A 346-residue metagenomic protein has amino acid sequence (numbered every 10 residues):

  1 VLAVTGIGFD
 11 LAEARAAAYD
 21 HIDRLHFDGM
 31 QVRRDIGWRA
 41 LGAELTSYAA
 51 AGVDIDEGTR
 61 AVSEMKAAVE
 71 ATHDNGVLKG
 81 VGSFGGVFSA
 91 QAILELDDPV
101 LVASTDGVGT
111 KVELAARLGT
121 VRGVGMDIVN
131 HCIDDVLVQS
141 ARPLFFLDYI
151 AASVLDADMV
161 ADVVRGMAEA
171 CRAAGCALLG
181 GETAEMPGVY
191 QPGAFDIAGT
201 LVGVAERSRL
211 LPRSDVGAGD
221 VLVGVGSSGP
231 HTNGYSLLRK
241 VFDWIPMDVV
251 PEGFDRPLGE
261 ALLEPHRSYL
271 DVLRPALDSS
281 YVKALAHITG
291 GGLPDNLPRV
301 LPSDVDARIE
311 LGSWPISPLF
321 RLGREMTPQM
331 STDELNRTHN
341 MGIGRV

Functional and structural regions predicted by a protein language model:
V1-A43: Peripheral (often C-terminal) accessory segments that flank ATP-dependent C-N-forming ligase machineries
L2-G6, L222, I343-V346: Short cationic amphipathic helices and targeting signals
F9, D148-A151, E182-A184, S227-S228 (+2 more regions): Short, ordered loop/turn segments at secondary-structure junctions
A18, I22-G29, A40, M65-G76 (+13 more regions): Structural signal for hydrophobic packing residues in well-ordered secondary-structure cores of soluble enzyme domains
E44-L78: N-terminal amphipathic/basic leader segments beginning at the initiator methionine
T46-A49, M159-A177, Y190-I197, M247-L263 (+1 more regions): Glycine-/charge-enriched secondary-structure boundary and capping motifs
E70-S228: Glycine-rich phosphate/pyrophosphate-binding loop regions near the starts of catalytic domains
D196, R209-G259: Short, acidic (Asp/Glu-rich) active-site segment that either coordinates a divalent metal cofactor
